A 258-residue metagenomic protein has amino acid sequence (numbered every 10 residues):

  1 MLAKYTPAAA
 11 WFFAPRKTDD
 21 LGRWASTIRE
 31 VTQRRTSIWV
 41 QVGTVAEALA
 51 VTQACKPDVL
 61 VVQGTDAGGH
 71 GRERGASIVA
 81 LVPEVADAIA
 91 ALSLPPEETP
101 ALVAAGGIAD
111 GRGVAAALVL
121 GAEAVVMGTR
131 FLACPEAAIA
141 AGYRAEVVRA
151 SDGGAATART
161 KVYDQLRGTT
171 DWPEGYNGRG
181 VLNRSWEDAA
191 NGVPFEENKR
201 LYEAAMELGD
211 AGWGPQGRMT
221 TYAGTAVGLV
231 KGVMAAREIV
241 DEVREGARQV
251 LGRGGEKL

Functional and structural regions predicted by a protein language model:
M1-P96: Active-site entrance/lid segments in N-terminal catalytic domains of soluble metabolic enzymes
K17, I108-A109: Gly/Ser/Thr-rich loops at beta-strand to alpha-helix junctions that form or flank small-molecule/cofactor-binding
Q41, A105-G106: Short His-Asn-centered micro-motif
R72-V103, A109-L258: Conserved active-site-proximal phosphate/metal-binding subdomains
